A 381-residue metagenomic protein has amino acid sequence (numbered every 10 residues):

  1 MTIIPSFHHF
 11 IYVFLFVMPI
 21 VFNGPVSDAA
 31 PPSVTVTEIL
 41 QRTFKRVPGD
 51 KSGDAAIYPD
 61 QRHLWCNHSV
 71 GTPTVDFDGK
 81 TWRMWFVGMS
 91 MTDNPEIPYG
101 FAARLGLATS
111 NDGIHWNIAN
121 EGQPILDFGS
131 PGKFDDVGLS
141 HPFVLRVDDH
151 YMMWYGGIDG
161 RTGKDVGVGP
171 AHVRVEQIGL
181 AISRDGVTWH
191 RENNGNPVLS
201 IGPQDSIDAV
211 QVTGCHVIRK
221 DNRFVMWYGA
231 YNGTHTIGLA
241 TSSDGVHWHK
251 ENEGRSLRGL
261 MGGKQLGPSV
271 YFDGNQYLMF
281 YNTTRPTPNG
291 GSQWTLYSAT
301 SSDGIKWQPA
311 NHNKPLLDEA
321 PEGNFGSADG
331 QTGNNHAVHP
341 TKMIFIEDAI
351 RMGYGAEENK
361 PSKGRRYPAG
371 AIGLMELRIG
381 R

Functional and structural regions predicted by a protein language model:
T2-Y12: Bacterial N-terminal signal peptides that target proteins for export
S6, V21-F22, G353: Short intrinsically disordered, low-complexity segments
I11-V21: Bacterial N-terminal signal peptides
V13, P25-V26, R104: Generic signature of intrinsically disordered, low-complexity, basic-rich segments and short cationic peptides
V21-A30: Signal peptide processing junction and immediate N-terminal pro/mature segment of secreted/exported proteins
A30-R381: Carbohydrate-active catalytic/glycan-binding domains of CAZyme proteins, especially the secreted or lumenal ectodomains
